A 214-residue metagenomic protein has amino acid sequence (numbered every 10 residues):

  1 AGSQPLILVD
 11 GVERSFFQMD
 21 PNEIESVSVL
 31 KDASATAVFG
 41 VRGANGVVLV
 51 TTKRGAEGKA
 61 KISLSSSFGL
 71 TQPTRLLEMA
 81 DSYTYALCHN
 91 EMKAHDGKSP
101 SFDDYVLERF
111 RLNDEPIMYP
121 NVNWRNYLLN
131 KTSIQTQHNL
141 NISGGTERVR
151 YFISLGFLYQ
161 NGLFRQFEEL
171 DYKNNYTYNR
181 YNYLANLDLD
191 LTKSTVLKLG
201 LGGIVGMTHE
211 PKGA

Functional and structural regions predicted by a protein language model:
A1-L6, V12, F17, S34-A214: Membrane-proximal, glycine/serine-rich, low-complexity loop/turn segments characteristic of large bacterial
K31: Short loop/edge segments at beta-strand edges and connector loops that shape dinucleotide/nucleotide cofactor-binding
